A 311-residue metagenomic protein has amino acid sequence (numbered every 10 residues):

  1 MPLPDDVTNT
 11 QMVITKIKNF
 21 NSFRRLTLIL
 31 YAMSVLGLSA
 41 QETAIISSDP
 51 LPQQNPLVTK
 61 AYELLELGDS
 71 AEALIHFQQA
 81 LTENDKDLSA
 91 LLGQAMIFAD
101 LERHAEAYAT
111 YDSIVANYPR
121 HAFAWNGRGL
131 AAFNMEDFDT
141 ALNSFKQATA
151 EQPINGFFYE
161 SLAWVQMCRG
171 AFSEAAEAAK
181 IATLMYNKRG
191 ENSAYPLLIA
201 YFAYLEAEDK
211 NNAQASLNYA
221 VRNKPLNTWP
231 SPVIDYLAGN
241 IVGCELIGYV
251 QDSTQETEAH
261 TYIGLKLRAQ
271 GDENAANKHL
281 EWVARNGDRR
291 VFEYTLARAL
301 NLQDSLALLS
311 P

Functional and structural regions predicted by a protein language model:
P52-E83, G93-D100, A259-K266: Alpha-helical segment of the N-proximal tetratricopeptide repeat
Q53-Q54, L88-S89, A122-F123, G156-F157 (+4 more regions): Helix-start (N-cap) detector for alpha-helical repeat units in TPR-like alpha-solenoids, especially tetratricopeptide
Y62, M96, L130, W164 (+3 more regions): Residue-level recognition of tetratricopeptide repeat
E66-L67, D100-L101, N134-M135, C168-R169 (+3 more regions): Register position in tetratricopeptide repeats
E83, N117, E151, M185-R189 (+1 more regions): Structural marker of alpha-solenoid helical repeat scaffolds
